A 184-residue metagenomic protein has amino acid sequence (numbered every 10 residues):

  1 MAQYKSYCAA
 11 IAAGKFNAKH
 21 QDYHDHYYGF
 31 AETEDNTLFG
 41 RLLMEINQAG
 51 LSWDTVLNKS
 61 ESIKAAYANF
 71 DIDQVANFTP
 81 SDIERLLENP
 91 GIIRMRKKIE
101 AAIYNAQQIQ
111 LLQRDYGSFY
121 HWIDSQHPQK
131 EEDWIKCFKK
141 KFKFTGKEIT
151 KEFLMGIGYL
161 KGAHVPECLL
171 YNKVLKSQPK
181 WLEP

Functional and structural regions predicted by a protein language model:
M1-P184: HhH-family (HhH-GPD) DNA N-glycosylase catalytic core used in base-excision repair
